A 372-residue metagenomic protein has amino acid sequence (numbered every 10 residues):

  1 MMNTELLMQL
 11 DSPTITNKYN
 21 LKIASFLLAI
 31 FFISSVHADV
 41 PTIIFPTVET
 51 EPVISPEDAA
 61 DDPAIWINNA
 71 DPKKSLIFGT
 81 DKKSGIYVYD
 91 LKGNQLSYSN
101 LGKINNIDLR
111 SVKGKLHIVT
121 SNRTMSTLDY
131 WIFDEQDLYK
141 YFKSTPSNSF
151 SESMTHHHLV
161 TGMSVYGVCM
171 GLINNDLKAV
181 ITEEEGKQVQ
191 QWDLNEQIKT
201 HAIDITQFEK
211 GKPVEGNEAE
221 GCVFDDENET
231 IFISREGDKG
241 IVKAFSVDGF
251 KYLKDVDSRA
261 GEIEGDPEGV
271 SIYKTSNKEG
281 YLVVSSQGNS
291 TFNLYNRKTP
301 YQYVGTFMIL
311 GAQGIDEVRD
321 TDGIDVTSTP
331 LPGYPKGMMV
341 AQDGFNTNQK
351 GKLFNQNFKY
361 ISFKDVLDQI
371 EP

Functional and structural regions predicted by a protein language model:
T4-A24: Bacterial N-terminal signal peptides that target proteins for export
A24-F32: Bacterial N-terminal signal peptides
S34-A38: Sec/Tat signal peptide C-region and signal peptidase I cleavage site
D39-P372: Sequence/structural signature of beta-propeller domains
